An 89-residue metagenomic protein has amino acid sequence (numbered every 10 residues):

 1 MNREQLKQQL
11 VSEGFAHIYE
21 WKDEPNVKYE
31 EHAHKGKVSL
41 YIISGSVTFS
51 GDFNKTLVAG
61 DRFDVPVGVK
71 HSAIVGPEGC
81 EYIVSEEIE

Functional and structural regions predicted by a protein language model:
M1-N2: Fe(II)/2-oxoglutarate oxygenase catalytic core
L10-F15: N-terminal acidic leader/helix
A16-H34, V67: Conserved short histidine dyad/triad with adjacent acidic residue
K28-H34, G51-D52, I74-V75: Short histidine-centered beta-strand/loop micro-motifs that create catalytic or ligand/metal-coordination sites
H32-T48: Short, conserved beta-strand element in jelly-roll/cupin
D52-G68: Short acidic-glycine-tyrosine-enriched beta hairpin
G68-E89: Ligand-binding loop in jelly-roll beta-barrel domains
